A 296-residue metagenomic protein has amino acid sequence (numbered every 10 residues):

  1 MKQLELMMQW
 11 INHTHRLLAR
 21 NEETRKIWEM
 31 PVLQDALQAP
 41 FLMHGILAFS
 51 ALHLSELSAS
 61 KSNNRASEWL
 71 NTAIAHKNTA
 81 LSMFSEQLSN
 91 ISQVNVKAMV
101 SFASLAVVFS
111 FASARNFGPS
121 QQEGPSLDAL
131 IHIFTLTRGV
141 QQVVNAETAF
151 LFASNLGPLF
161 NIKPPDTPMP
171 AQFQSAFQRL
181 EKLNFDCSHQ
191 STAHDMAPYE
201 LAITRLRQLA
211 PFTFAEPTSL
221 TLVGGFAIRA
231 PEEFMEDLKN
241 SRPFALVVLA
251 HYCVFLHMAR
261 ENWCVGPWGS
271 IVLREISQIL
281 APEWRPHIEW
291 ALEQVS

Functional and structural regions predicted by a protein language model:
M1-S89, C253, M258, I271 (+3 more regions): Amphipathic alpha-helical dimerization/protein-protein interaction segment
W28, N64, I91, A98 (+4 more regions): Residue-level signal for alpha-helical context at structural boundaries
Q34, L127-S296: C-terminal effector modules of eukaryotic transcription factors
L37-F41, S92-K97, D237-L246: Structural motif
L47, M99, A103-A106, L246 (+1 more regions): TPR repeat positional signature
L57, A112-G118, L256-C264: Short helix-capping/linker segments at secondary-structure and domain boundaries
A59, T72-F152: Internal, conserved structured core segments that host functional sites
